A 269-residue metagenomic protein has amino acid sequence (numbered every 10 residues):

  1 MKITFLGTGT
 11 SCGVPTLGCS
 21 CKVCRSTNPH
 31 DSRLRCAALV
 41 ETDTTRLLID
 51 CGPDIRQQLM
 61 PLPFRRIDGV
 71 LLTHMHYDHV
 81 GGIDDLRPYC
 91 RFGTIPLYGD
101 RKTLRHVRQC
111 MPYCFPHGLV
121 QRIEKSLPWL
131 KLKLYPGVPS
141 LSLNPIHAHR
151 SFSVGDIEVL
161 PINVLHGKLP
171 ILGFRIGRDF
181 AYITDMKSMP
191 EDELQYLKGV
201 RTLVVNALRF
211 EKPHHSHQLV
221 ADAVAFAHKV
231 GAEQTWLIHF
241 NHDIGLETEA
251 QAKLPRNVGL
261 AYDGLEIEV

Functional and structural regions predicted by a protein language model:
M1-Y182, D192, E249-V269: Binuclear metal-dependent hydrolase catalytic cores
S188-E268: Cap/insert and terminal regions of metallo-dependent hydrolase folds
